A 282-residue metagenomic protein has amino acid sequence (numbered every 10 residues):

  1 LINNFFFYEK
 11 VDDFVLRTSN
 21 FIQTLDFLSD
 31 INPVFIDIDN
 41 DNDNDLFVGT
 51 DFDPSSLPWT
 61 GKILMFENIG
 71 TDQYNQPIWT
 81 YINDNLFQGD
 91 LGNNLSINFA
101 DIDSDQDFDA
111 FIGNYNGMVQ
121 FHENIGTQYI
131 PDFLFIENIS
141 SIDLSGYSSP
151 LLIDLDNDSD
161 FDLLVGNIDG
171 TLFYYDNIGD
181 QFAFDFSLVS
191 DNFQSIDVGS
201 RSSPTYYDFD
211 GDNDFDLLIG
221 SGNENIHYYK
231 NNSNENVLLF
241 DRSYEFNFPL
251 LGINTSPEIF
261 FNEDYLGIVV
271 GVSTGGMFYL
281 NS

Functional and structural regions predicted by a protein language model:
L1-I2, L46-T50, A110-N114, L163-N167 (+2 more regions): Hydrophobic beta-strand segments that make up the repeating blades of beta-propeller and related beta-repeat
I2, D51-S56, G117-M118, D169-T171 (+2 more regions): Short glycine/acidic-enriched loop and turn motifs that connect beta-strands
Y8-L28, E67-G92, E123-S145, D176-G199 (+1 more regions): Blade-edge motifs of beta-propeller repeat domains
V11, I36-D43, I69, D101-D107 (+6 more regions): Calcium-coordinating acidic loop motifs
D30, G92-N94, D107, Y147 (+4 more regions): Conserved positions at the start
I31-N40, G49, L95-I102, S148-L155 (+3 more regions): Beta-propeller blade termini
S256-S282: Blade-level signature of beta-propeller repeat domains, shared across WD40, Kelch, NHL, RCC1 and BNR/Asp-box propellers
